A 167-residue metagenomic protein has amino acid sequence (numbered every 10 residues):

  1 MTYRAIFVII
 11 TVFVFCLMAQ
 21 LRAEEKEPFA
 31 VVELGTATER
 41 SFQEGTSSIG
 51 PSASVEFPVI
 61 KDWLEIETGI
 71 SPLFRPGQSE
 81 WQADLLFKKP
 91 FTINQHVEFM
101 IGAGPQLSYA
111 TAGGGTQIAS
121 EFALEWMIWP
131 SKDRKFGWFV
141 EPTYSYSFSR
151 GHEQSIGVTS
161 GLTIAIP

Functional and structural regions predicted by a protein language model:
M1-F29, P167: Cleavable N-terminal export/targeting peptides
L21-P72, G161-P167: Short glycine/proline- and aromatic-enriched beta-strand/turn motifs that initiate or cap beta-hairpins
F29-E33, S48-S52, Q82-D84, Q117-A123 (+1 more regions): Transmembrane beta-barrel architecture of outer-membrane proteins
T38-I49, P72-W81, Y109-I118, S147-S155: Solvent-exposed loop/turn segments connecting transmembrane beta-strands in outer-membrane beta-barrel proteins
S54-F136: Gram-negative (and chloroplast) outer-membrane scaffold detector with strong preference for beta-barrel transmembrane
I128, E153-P167: Outer-membrane beta-barrel "beta-signal"
T143: C-terminal binding/interaction regions
